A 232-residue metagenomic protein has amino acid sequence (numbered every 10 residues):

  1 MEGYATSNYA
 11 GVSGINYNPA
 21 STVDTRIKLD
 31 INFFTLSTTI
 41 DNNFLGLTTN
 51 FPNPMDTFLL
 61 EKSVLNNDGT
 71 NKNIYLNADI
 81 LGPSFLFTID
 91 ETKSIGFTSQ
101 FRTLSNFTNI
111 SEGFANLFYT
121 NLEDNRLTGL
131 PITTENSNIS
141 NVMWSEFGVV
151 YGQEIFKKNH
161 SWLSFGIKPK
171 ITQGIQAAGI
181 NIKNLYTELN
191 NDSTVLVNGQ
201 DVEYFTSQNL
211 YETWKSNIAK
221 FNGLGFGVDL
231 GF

Functional and structural regions predicted by a protein language model:
M1-F232: Subset of outer-membrane beta-barrel
